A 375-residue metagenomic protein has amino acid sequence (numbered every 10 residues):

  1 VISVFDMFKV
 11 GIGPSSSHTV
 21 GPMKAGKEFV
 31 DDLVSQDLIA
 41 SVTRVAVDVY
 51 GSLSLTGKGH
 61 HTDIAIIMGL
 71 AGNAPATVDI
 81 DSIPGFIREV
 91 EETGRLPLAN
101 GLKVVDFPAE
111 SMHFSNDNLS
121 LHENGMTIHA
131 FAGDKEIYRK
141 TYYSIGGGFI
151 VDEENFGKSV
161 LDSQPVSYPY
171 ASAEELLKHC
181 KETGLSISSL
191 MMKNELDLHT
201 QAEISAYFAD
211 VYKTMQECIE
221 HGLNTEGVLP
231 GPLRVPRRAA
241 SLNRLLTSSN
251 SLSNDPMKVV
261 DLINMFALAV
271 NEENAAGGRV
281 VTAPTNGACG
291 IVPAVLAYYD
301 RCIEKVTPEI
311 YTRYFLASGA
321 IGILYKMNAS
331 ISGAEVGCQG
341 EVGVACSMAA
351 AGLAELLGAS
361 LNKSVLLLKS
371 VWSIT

Functional and structural regions predicted by a protein language model:
I2-F5, K9-I12, M23-V49, H60 (+8 more regions): Non-transmembrane, aqueous-exposed alpha-helical and coiled segments at domain scale
F8-G26, A276-V295, C338-C346: Conserved phosphate/anionic-ligand binding catalytic regions in large, soluble enzymes, centered on
S17-V34, P293-K305, A351-G358: Alpha-helical support elements that line or immediately flank enzyme active sites and cofactor-binding pockets
L38-A40, N118-H122, E272-A275: Solvent-exposed alpha-helices and their adjacent loops that cap or buttress functional pockets in soluble metabolic
I64-F86, G343, M348-E355, L361: C-terminal domain-closing interface element
A74-S251: C-terminal regulatory domains involved in ligand/effector binding and gene-expression control
A202-G337: Accessory "access/gating" subregions that flank catalytic or transport cores
V306, A317, I323-T375: Hydrophobic alpha-helical bundle architecture
